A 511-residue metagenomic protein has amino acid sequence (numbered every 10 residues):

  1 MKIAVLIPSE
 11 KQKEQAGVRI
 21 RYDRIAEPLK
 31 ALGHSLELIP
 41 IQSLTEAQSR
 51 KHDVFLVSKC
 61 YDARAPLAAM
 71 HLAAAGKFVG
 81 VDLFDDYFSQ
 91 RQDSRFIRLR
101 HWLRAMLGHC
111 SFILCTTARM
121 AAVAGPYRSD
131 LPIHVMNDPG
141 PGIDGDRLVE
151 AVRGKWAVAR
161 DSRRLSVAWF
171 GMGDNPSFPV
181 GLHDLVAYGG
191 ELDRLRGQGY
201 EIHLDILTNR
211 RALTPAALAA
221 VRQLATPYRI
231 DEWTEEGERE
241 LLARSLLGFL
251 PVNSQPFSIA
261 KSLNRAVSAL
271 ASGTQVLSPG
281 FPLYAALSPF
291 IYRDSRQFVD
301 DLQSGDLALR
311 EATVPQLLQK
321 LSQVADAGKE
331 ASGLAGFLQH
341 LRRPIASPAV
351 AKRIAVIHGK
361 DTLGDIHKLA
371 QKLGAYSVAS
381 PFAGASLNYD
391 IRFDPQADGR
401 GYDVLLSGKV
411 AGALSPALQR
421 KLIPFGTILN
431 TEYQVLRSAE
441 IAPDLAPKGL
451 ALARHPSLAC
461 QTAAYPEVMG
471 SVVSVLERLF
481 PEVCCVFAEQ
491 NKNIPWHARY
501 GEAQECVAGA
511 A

Functional and structural regions predicted by a protein language model:
M1-Y61, A346-A413, V468, V472-V475 (+3 more regions): N-terminal pre-catalytic "stem/leader" segment of glycosyltransferase-like enzymes
S9-R24, G142, R147-A220, T226-E240 (+4 more regions): Conserved catalytic-core segment of nucleotide-activated headgroup transferases in glycan assembly
I20, E150, D306-A346, Y465 (+2 more regions): A charged, aromatic-enriched C-terminal amphipathic alpha-helix characteristic of glycosyltransferases across folds
H71, F96-I113, V435, E440-T462 (+1 more regions): Membrane-proximal helix-turn-helix segments that form the acceptor-binding/catalytic region of lipid-linked
L72-F88, L405, L422-R437, A451-R454 (+1 more regions): Active-site proximal beta-strand in glycosyltransferases
Q90, P176-H183, E235-E236, E240-L241 (+2 more regions): Nucleotide-sugar-dependent
R119, P139, N491: Carbohydrate-associated surface elements
A285-G305: Change "using UDP/GDP/dTDP sugars" to "using nucleotide sugars
